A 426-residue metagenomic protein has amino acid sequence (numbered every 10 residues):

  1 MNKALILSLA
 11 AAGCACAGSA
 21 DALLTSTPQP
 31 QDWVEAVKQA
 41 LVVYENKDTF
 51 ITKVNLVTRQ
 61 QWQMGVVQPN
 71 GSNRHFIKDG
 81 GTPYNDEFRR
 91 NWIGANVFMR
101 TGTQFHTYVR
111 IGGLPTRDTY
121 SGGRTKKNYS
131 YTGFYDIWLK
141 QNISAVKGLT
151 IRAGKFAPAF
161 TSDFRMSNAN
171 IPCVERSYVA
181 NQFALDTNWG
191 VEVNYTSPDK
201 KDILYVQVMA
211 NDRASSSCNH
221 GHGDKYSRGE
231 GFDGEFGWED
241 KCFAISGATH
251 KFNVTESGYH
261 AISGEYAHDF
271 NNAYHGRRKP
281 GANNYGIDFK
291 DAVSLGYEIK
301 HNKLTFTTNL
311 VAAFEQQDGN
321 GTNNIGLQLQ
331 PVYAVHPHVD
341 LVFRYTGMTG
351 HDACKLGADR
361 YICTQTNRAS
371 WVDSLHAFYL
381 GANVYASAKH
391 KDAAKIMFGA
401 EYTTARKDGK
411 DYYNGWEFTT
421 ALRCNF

Functional and structural regions predicted by a protein language model:
N2-G71, F426: N-terminal periplasmic/intermembrane-space "pro-region" immediately following the signal or transit peptide
V37-Q39, T49-N55, K201-I203, W238-F378: Detector for outer-membrane/organellar transmembrane beta-barrel domains, recognizing the amphipathic beta-strand
V43-V67, G80-A214, W238-F243, T249-N253 (+2 more regions): Outer membrane beta-barrel
Q63-I77, R110-S121, P158-S162, V174-Y178 (+7 more regions): Sequence/structural signature of outer-membrane beta-barrel proteins
K78-N85, G123-Y131, A180-L185, N219-F232 (+5 more regions): Replace "Gram-negative outer membrane beta-barrel proteins" with "bacterial and organellar outer membrane beta-barrel
Y205-Q207, S215-A248, A261-S263: Internal alpha/beta core interface subdomains
L380-A386, Y413-F426: Outer-membrane beta-barrel "beta-signal"
G381-G399: C-terminal closing repeat unit and adjoining cap/tail of repeat-based domains
